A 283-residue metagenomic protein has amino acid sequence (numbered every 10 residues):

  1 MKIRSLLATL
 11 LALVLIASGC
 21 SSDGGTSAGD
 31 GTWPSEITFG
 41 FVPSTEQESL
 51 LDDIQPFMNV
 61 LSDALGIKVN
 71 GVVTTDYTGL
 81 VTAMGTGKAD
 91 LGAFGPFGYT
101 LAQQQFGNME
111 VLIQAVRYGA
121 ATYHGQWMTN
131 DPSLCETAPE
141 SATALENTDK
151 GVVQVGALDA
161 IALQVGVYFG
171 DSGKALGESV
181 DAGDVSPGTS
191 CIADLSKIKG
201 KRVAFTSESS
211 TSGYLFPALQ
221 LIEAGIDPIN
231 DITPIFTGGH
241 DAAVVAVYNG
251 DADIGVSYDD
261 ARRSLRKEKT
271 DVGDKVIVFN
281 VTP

Functional and structural regions predicted by a protein language model:
V14-G19: C-terminal motif of bacterial Sec signal peptides marking the signal peptidase cleavage site
S21-G24: Bacterial signal peptide processing site
D30-I54, E208-S212: Extracytoplasmic "Venus flytrap"
I37, E46-K68, L219: Short, polar/charged alpha-helical segment
T38, V42, V116-Q126, G238 (+1 more regions): Periplasmic-binding protein-like
V73, T78-G92, L101, Q105-F106 (+3 more regions): Short helices/loops that flank or line small-molecule/ion binding pockets
A93-G107, P217-E223, Y248, D253-T282: A ligand-binding cleft/hinge motif common to bilobed small-molecule-binding domains
A115-G213, L219-A224: A conserved helix-loop-strand patch within extracytoplasmic ligand-binding domains of the periplasmic binding
